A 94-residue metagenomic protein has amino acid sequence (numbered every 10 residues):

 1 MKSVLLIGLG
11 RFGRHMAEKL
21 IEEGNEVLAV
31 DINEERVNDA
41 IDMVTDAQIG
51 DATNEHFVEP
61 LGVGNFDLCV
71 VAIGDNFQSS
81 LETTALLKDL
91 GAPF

Functional and structural regions predicted by a protein language model:
M1-F94: Cytosolic regulatory regions of ion transport systems
